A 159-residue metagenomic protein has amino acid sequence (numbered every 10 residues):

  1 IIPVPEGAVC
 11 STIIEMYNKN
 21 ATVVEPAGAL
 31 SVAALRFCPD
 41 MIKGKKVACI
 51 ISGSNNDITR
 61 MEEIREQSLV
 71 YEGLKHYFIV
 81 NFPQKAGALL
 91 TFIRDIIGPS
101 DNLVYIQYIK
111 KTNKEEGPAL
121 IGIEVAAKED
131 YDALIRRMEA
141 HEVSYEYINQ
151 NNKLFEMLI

Functional and structural regions predicted by a protein language model:
I1-I159: PLP-dependent amino-acid enzyme catalytic core
